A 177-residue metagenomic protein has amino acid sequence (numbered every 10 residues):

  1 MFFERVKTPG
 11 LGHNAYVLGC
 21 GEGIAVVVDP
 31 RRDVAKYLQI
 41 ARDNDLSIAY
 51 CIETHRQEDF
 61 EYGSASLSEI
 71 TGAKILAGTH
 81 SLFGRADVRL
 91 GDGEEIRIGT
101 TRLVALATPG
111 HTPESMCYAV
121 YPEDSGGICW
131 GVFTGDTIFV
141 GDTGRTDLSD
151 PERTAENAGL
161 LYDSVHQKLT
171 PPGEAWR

Functional and structural regions predicted by a protein language model:
M1-S47, Y118-G135, G141: Conserved beta-strand hairpin/beta-sheet module of binuclear metal-dependent hydrolase folds, prominently
L18, D29, H55, L67 (+5 more regions): Divalent metal-coordination and catalytic microenvironments
I24, E69, A73-I75, H80-L82 (+2 more regions): Hydrophobic, small-residue-rich alpha-helical packing segments that form membrane-like cores
V27-V28, I48-Q57, L76-H80, T108-G110 (+3 more regions): Active-site neighborhood of phospho(di)ester-bond hydrolases with catalytic His/Asp-centered motifs
R32-L76: Active-site metal-binding motif and surrounding structural segment of the metallo-beta-lactamase
A35, R56-E61, L82-R85, P113-E114 (+1 more regions): Active-site environment of divalent metal-dependent phosphoester hydrolases
Q39, G63-S66, V88-R89, V120 (+1 more regions): Short amphipathic alpha-helical segments
I48, R102, T112-R177: Metallo-beta-lactamase
